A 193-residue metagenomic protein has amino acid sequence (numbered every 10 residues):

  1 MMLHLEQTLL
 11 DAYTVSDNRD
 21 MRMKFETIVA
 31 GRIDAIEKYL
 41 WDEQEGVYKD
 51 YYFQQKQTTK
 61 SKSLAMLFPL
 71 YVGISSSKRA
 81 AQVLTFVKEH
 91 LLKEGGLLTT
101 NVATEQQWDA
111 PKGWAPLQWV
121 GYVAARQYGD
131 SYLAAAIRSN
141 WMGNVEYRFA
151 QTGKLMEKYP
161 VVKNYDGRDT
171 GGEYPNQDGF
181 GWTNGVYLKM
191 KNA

Functional and structural regions predicted by a protein language model:
M1, I28, V120, L133 (+2 more regions): Charged catalytic carboxylate motif
M1, T8-D11, K24-D42, N140-Y147: Alpha-helical scaffold segments in carbohydrate-active enzymes
Y13-A30, V72-F86, R126-S139, A193: Structural helix-adjacent loops and short alpha-helical linkers that scaffold large soluble proteins
G31-G113, E146-A193: Extended glycan-interaction surfaces of carbohydrate-active proteins
P69, G121-A125, W141, Y187: Hydrophobic, well-ordered secondary-structure elements that form the walls of internal hydrophobic environments
